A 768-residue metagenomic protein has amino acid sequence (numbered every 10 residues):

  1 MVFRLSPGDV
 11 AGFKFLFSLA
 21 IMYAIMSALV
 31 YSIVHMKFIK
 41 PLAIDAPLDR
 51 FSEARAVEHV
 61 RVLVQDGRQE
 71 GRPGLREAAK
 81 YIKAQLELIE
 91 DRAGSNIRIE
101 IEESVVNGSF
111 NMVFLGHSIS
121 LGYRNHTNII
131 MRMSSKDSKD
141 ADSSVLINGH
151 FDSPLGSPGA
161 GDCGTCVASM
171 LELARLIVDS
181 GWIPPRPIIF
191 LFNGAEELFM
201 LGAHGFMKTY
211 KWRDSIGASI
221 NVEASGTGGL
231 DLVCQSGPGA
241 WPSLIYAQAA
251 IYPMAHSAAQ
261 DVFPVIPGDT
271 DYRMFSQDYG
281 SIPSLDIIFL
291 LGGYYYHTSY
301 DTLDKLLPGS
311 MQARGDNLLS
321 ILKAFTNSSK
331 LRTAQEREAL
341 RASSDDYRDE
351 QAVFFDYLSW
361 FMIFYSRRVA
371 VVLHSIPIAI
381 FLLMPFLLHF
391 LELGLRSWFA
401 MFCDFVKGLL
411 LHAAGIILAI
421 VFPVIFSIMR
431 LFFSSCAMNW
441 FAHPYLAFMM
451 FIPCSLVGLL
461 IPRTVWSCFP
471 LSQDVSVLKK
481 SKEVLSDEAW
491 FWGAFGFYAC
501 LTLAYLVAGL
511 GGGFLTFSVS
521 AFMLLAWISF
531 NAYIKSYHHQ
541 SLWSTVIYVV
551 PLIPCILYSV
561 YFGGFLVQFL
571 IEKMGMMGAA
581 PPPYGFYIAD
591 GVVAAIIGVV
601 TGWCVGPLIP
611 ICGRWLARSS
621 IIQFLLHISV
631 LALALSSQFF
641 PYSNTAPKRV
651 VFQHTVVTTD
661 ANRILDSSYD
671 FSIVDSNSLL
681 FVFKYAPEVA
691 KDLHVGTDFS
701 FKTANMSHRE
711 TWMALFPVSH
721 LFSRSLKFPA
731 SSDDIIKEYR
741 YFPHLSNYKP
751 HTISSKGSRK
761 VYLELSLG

Functional and structural regions predicted by a protein language model:
M1-D9: N-terminal Lys/Arg-rich, disordered targeting/topogenic segments
F3, A20-L29, P377-S725, D733 (+1 more regions): Alpha-helical transmembrane segments of integral membrane proteins
F15-A24, A28-D45, I82: Hydrophobic alpha-helical membrane-insertion signals
V34-V57, P641-N662: Alpha-helical transmembrane signal-anchor/signal-peptide segments
P41-Y365, G768: Soluble extramembrane regions of membrane proteins in the secretory/endomembrane system
K80-R132, I245-Q248, T658-G768: Extracytosolic and intramembrane catalytic regions of membrane-associated proteins in envelope/secretory systems
Y210, D214-V233, A370-R396: C-terminal domain-closing interface element
D346-F381, S397-F405: Cytosolic-side membrane-insertion boundary helix
